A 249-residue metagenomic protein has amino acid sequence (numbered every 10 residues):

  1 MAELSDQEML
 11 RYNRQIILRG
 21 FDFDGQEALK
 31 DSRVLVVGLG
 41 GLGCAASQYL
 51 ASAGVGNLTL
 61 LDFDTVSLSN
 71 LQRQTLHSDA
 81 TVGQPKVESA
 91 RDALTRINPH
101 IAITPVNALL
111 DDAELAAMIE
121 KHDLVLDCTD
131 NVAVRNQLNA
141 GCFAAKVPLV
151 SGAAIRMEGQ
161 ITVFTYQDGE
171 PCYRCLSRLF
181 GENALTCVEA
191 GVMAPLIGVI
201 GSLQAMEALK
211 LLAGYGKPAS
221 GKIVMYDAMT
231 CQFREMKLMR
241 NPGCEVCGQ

Functional and structural regions predicted by a protein language model:
M1-Q249: Adenine nucleotide-associated cytosolic modules
